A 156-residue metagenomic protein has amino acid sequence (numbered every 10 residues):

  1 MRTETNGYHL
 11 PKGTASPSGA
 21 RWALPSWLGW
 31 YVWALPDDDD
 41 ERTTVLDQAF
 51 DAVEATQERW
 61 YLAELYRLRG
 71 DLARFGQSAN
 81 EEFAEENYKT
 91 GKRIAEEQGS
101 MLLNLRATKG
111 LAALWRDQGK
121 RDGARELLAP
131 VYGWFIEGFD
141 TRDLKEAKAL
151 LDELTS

Functional and structural regions predicted by a protein language model:
M1-S156: Helix-coil-helix junctions within alpha-helical repeat/solenoid scaffolds
